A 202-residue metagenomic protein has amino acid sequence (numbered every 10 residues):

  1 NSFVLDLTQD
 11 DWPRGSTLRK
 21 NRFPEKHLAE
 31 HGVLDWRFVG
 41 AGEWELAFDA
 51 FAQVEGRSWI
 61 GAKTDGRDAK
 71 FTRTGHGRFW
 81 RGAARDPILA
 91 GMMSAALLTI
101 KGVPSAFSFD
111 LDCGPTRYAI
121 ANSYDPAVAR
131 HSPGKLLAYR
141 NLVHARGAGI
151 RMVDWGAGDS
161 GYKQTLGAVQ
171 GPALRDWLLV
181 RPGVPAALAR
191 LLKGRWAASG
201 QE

Functional and structural regions predicted by a protein language model:
N1-R130: A conserved beta-strand-loop-helix scaffold within acyl/acetyltransferase catalytic domains
N1-W12, A148-E202: Active-site/acyl-donor-binding loops of N-acyltransferases
W12-P13, V39, K70-G77, R130-K135 (+3 more regions): Low-complexity, flexible helical/coil segments
P13-K20, A41-E45, H76-R81, L136-Y139 (+3 more regions): Noncatalytic linker/hinge segments flanking ATPase motor cores
E25-H27, S58-G61, I120, A127-S132 (+5 more regions): Short, surface-exposed linear patches
A52-Q53, L97, A121-N122, A127 (+3 more regions): General N-terminal targeting signals
K63-G66, W80, P126, A138-Y139 (+2 more regions): Short, surface-exposed, polar/charged, turn-prone segments marking secondary-structure boundaries
L111-G167: Acyl-donor binding region in acyl/amide transferases
